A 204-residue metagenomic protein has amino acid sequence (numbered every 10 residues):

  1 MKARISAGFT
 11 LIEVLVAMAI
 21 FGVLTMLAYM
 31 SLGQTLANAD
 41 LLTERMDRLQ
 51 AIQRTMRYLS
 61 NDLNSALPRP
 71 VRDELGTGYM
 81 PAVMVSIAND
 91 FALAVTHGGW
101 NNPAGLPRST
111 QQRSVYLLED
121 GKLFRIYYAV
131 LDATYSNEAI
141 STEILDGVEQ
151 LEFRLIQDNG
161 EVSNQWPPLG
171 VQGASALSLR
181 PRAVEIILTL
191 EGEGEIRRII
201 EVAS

Functional and structural regions predicted by a protein language model:
M1-L32: N-terminal single-pass transmembrane signal-anchor helix
L27-T134: Extracytoplasmic beta-strand-rich oligomerization domains located immediately C-terminal to a leader/signal peptide
R69-R72, E143-L155: Structured surface patches comprising rigid loops and adjacent beta-strands/short helices at the edges of well-ordered
G105, A133-T142, N164: A short, polar/proline- and glycine-enriched secondary-structure boundary/capping micro-motif
P107-S109, Y135-S136, D146, L179-P181: Short solvent-exposed loop/turn micro-motifs enriched in small/polar/acidic residues
Q111-R113, A139-S141, G194-R197: Short, mixed charged/polar active-site loops that provide acid/base catalysis or chelate metal/phosphate cofactors
E149-S204: Short linear sequence signals and composition-biased patches located at protein termini or domain-edge surfaces
